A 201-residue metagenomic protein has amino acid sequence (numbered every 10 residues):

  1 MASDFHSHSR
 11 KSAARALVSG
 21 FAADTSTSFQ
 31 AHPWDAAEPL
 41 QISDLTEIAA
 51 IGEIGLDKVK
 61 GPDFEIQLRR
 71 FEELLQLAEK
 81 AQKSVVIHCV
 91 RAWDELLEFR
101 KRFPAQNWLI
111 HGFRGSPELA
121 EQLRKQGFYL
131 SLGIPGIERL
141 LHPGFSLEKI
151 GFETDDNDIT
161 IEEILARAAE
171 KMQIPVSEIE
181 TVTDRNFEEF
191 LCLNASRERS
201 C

Functional and structural regions predicted by a protein language model:
M1-C201: Mid-domain alpha/beta scaffold segments of enzyme catalytic cores
